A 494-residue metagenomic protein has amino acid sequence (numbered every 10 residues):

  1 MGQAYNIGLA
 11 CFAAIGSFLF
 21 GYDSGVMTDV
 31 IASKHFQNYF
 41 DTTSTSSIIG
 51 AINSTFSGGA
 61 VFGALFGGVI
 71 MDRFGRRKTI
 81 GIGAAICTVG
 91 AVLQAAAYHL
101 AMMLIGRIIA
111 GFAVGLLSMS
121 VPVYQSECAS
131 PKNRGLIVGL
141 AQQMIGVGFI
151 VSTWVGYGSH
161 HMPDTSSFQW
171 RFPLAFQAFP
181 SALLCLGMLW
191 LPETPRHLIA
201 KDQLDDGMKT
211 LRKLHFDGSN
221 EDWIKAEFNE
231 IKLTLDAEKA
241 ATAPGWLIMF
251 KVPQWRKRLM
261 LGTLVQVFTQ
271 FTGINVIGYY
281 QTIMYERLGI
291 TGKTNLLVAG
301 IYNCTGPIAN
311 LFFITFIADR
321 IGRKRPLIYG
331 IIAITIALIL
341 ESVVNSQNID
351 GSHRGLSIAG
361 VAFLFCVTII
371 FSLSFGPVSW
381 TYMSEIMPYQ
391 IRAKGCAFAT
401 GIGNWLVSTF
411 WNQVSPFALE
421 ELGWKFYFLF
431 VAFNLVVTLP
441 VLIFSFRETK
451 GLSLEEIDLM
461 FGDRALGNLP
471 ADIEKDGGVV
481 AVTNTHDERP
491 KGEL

Functional and structural regions predicted by a protein language model:
M1-F216, W223, N229, L233-L494: Alpha-helical transmembrane bundle of multi-pass membrane proteins
